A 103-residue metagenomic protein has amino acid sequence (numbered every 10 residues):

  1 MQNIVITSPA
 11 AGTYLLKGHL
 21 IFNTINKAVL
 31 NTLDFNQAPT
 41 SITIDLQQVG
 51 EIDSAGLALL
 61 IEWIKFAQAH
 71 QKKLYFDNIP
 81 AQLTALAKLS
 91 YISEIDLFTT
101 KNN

Functional and structural regions predicted by a protein language model:
M1-I52, K65-N103: STAS-like cytosolic regulatory interaction modules
